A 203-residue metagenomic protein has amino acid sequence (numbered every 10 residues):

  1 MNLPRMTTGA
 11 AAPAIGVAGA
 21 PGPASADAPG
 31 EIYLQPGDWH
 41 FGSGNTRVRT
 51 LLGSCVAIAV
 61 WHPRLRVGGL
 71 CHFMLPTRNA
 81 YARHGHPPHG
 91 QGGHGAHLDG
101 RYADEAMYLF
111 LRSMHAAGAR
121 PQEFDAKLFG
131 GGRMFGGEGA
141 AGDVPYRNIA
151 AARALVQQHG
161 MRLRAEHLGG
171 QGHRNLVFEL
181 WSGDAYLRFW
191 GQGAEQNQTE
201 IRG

Functional and structural regions predicted by a protein language model:
M1-C55, R64-L65, C71-P87, G92-F124 (+1 more regions): Short acidic-hydrophobic catalytic motif
